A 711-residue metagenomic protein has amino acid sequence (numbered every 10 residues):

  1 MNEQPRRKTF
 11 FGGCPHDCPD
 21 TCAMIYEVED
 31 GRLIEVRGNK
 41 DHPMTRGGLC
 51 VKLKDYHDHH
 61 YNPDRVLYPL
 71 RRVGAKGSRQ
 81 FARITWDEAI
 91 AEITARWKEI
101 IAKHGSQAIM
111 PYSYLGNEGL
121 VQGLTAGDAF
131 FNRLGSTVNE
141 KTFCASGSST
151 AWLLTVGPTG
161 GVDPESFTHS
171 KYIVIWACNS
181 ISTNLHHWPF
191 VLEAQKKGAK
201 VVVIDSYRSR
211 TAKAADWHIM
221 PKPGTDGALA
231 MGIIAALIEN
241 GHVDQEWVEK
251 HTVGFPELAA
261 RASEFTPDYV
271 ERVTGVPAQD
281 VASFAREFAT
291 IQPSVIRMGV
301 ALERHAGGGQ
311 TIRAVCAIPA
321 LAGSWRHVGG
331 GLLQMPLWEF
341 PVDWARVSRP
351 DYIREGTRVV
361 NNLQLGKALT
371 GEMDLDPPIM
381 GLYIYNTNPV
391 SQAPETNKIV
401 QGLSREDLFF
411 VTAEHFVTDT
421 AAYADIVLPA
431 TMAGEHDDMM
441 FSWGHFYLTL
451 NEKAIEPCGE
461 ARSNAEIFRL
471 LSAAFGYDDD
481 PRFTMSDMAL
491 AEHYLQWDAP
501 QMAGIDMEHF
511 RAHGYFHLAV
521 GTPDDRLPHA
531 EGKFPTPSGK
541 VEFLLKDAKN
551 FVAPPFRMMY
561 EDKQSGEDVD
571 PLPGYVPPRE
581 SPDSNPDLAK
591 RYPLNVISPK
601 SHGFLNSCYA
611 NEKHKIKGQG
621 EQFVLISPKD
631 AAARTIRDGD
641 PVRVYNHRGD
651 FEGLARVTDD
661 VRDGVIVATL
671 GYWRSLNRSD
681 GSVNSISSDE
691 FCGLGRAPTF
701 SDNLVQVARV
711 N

Functional and structural regions predicted by a protein language model:
M1-N240, E264, P277, Y385 (+4 more regions): N-terminal export/assembly segments and adjacent metallocofactor-ligating motifs of anaerobic energy-metabolism
G13, I399, R405-F409, A413-F416 (+2 more regions): Phosphate/diphosphate-binding loops
R72-R83, E88, N240-A278, A454-D547 (+4 more regions): N-terminal leader/propeptide and maturation segments of large enzyme subunits in energy/redox metabolism and hydrolases
A75, I173, A214-A215, F265-D268 (+2 more regions): Flexible glycine/proline-enriched surface loops and loop-helix/loop-strand junctions
G123-L192, K197-V203, G227-M231, C316-Y423 (+4 more regions): Extended redox/cofactor-interaction regions of prokaryotic respiratory oxidoreductases
A214-P221, T431-G434, F446-P457, K615: Short beta-alpha connecting loops at secondary-structure transitions that line or flank enzyme active sites
I233, H251-L365: Active-site phosphate/pyrophosphate-binding segments
C458, N464-H513, S607, K613-L625 (+1 more regions): Long, contiguous, secondary-structure-rich segments that constitute the structural scaffold of globular domains
